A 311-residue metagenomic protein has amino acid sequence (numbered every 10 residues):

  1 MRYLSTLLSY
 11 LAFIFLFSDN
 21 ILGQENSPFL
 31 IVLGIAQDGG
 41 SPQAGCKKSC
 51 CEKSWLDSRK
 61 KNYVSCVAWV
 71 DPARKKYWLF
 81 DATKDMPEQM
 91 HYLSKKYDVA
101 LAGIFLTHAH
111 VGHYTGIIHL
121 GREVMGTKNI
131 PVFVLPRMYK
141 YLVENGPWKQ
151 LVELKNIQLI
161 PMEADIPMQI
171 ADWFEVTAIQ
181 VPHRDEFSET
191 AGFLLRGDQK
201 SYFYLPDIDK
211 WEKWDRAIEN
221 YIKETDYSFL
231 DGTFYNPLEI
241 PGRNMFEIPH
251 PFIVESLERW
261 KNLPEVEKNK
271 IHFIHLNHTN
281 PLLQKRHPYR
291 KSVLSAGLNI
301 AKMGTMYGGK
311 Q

Functional and structural regions predicted by a protein language model:
M1-S5: Positively charged n-region of N-terminal signal peptides that target proteins for export
T6-D19: Bacterial N-terminal signal peptides
Q24-L93, L159-Y221, T305-Q311: Core dinuclear metal-dependent hydrolase active-site scaffold
N26, K128, V152-Q158, A171-F174 (+1 more regions): A short helix-to-beta-strand connector/capping loop
D71-F133, E224-D226: Active-site metal-binding motif and surrounding structural segment of the metallo-beta-lactamase
F105, I130-Y139, F229, H272-I274: Short internal beta-strands
R137-P147: A short, active-site helix/loop in glycosyltransferases that binds the activated sugar's phosphate group
R196-S201, I208-M306: Cap/insert and terminal regions of metallo-dependent hydrolase folds
